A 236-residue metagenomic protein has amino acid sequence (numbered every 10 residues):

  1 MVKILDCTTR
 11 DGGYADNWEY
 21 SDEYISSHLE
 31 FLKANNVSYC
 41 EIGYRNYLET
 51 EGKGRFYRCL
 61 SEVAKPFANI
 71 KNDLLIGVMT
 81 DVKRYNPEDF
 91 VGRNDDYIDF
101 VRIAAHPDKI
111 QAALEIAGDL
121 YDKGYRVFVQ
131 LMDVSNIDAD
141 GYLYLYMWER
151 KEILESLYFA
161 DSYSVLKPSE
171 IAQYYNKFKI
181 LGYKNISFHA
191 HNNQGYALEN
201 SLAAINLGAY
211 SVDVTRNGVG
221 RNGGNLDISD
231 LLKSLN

Functional and structural regions predicted by a protein language model:
M1-N17, D73, D96, R126-M132 (+1 more regions): N-terminal small/glycine-rich loop or linker at the start of catalytic domains across soluble metabolic enzymes
V2, C7, I42-G43, G77-D81 (+5 more regions): Core alpha/beta catalytic barrel or barrel-like domain that forms the active/cofactor pocket in diverse metabolic
D11-D16, L48-K53, K83-P87, H106-I110 (+4 more regions): Short, small-residue-enriched loops and turns at beta-alpha junctions that line or gate enzyme active sites
N17-S27, A105-A112: Glycine-rich anion/phosphate-binding loops
K33, Y39, Y44-Y144: Active-site beta->alpha loop and helix N-cap motifs at the rims of alpha/beta catalytic domains
N36, N72-D73, D95-F100, Y121-R126 (+3 more regions): Glycine-enriched alpha-helix->loop->beta-strand junction motifs that scaffold or abut catalytic
N86-N94, I137-K151, G195-A209: Catalytic cores of alpha/beta
S156-N236: Catalytic alpha/beta core domains of metabolic enzymes, predominantly
